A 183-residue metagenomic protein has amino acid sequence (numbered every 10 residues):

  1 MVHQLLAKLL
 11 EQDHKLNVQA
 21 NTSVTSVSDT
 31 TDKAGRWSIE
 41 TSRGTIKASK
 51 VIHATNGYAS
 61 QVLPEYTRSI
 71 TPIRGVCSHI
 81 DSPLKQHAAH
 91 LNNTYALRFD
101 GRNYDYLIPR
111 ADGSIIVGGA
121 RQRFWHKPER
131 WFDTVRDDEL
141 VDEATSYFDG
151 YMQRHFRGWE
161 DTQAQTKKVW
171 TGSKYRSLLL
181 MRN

Functional and structural regions predicted by a protein language model:
M1-A48: Helical element adjacent to the flavin cofactor pocket in flavoenzyme catalytic cores
Q4, Y58-S60, Y95: Internal mixed beta-strand/loop scaffold within catalytic domains of large alpha/beta enzymes
K8, Q12, A54, Y151-H155: Generic, well-ordered alpha-helical scaffold segments in large soluble proteins
A20-T22, S28, T41-R43, K50 (+5 more regions): Active-site proximal loops enriched in glycine and acidic residues that flank catalytic Cys/His/Asp and coordinate
A34, T71-I73, R102, R110: Short, solvent-exposed loop/turn segments at the edges of secondary structure
W37, G44, V76, D105-Y106 (+1 more regions): Residue-level detector of beta-strand structural context in well-folded domains
T41-H90: Central helical "cap/lid" subdomain
V62, Q86-R182: Active-site lid/adjacent beta-loop-alpha segment flanking the redox-cofactor pocket in flavoenzymes
